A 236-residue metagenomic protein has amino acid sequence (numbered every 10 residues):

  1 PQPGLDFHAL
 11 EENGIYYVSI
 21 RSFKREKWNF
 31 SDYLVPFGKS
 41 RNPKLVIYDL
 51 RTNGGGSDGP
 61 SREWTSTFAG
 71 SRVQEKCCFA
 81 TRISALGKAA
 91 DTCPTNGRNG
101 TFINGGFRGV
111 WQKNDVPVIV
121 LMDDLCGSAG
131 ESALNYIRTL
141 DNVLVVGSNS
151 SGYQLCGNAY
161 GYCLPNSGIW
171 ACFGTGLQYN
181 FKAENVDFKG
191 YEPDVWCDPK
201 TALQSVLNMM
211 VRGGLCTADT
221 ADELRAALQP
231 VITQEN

Functional and structural regions predicted by a protein language model:
P1-A159: Cleft-lining beta-strand/loop regions that shape enzyme active-site pockets
P1-E12, I20-R25, N29-K44, G59-E63 (+2 more regions): Intrinsically disordered, Ser/Thr/Pro/Gly-rich linkers and terminal tails that flank and connect PDZ domains
E11, K113, L164-N166, G190: A generic structural signal for short, non-catalytic loop/turn and secondary-structure boundary residues
Y17, P117, C163, W170-C172 (+1 more regions): Generic structural signal for residues positioned in beta-strands
G70, L164-N166, P193, C197: Generic structural "secondary-structure junction" signal
G157-Q178: C-terminal "exit" segments of structured domains
